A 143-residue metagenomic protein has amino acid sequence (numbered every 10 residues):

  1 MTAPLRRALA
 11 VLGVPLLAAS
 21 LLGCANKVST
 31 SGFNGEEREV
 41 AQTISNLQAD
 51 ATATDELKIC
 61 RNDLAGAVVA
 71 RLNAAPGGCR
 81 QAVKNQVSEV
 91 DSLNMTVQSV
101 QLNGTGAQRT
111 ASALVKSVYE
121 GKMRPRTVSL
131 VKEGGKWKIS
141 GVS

Functional and structural regions predicted by a protein language model:
M1-L12: Bacterial N-terminal signal peptides that target proteins for export
S20-G23: C-terminal motif of bacterial Sec signal peptides marking the signal peptidase cleavage site
A25, G77-M123: Surface-exposed, charged secondary-structure patches
N26-E37: Bacterial Sec signal peptide processing site at the extreme N-terminus
G35-T54: Short, aromatic-enriched amphipathic alpha-helices that serve as compact interaction elements
L47, E56-C60, L130: Hydrophobic pocket/interface hotspot
A53-L72: Short, well-ordered alpha-helical segments enriched in acidic and aromatic residues
M123-S143: Short beta-strand edge/turn micro-motifs at domain boundaries
